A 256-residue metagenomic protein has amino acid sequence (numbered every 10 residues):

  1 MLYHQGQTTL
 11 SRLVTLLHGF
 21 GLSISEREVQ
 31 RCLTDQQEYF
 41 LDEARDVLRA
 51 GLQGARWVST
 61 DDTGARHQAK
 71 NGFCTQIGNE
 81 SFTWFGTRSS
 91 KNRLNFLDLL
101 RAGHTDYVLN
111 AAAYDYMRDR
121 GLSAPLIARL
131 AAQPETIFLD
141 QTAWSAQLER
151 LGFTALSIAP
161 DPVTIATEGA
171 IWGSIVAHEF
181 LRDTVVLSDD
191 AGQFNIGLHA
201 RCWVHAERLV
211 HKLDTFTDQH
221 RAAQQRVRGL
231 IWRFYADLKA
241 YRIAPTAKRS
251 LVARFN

Functional and structural regions predicted by a protein language model:
M1-N256: Catalytic center-proximal scaffold of phosphoryl-transfer enzymes
